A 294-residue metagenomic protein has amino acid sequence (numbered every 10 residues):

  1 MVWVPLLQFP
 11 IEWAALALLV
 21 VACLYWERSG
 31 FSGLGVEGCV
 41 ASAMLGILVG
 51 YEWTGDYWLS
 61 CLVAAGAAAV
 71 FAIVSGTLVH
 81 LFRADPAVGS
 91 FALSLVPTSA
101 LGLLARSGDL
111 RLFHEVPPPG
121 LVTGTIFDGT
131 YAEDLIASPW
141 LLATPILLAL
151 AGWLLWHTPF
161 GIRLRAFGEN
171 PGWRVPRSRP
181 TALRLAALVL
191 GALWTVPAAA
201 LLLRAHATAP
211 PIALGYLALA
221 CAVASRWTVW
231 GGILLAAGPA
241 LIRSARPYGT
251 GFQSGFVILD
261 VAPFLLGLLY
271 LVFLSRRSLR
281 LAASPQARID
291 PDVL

Functional and structural regions predicted by a protein language model:
W3-Q8, W58, T130-L141, A224 (+1 more regions): Interfacial loop-to-helix junctions that mark the boundaries of transmembrane helices in multi-pass membrane
V4-Q8, L155, G191-A222, Q253-V257 (+1 more regions): Inter-helical junctions in multi-pass inner-membrane proteins, predominant in energy-converting antiporter-like
V4-W53, Y57-C61, A65, A69-A87 (+1 more regions): Single transmembrane alpha-helix segments in multi-pass membrane proteins
L19-V20, M44-L48, T98-G102, A143-L154 (+4 more regions): Hydrophobic core segments of alpha-helical transmembrane domains in multi-pass membrane transport and ion-translocation
T77-R106, E115-P118, P210-A222, G238-S275: Pore- or pathway-lining transmembrane helices of multi-pass membrane proteins that form conduits for solutes/ions
P97-H157, G255, A287-L294: Transmembrane helix-bundle core of multi-pass membrane transporters and related energy-transducing complexes
D134-A207, V229-L234: Helix-loop-helix "hairpin" substructures at the membrane interface of multi-pass membrane proteins
A151, P159, E169-S178, R246-L294: Cytosolic-side transmembrane-helix boundaries in multi-pass membrane proteins
